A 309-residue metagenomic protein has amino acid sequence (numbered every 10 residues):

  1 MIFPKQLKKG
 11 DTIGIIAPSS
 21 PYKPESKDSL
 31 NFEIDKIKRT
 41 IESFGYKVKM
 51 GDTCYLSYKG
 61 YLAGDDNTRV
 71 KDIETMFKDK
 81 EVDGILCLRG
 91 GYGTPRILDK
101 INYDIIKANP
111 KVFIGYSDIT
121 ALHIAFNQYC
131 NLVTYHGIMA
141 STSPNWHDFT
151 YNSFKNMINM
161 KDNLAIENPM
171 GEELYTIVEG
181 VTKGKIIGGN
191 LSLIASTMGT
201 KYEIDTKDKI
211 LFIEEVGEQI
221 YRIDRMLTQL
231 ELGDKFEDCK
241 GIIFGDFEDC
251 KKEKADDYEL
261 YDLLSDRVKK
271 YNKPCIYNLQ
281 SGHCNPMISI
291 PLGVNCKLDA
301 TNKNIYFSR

Functional and structural regions predicted by a protein language model:
M1-E81: ATP/NTP phosphate-donor binding region
S29-E33, N67-T68, R225-L230, D256-L263: Charged helix-capping and loop-helix junction motifs
Y46, E81, I106-V112, C130-L132 (+2 more regions): A short helix->loop->beta-strand "cap" motif at the edges of active sites that frequently abuts
L86-P95: N-terminal glycine-rich "phosphate-gripper" loop used for MgATP/nucleotide binding and carboxylate activation
I101-A125, V133-M139, P274: Short, acidic/small-residue loops that bind anionic groups at enzyme active sites
N131-A195, G199: Conserved anion/nucleotide-ligand pocket segment
Y202-Y258: Internal helical hairpin/lid segments
D249-R309: ATP/nucleoside-binding phosphotransfer catalytic cores, i.e., glycine-rich phosphate-binding loops
